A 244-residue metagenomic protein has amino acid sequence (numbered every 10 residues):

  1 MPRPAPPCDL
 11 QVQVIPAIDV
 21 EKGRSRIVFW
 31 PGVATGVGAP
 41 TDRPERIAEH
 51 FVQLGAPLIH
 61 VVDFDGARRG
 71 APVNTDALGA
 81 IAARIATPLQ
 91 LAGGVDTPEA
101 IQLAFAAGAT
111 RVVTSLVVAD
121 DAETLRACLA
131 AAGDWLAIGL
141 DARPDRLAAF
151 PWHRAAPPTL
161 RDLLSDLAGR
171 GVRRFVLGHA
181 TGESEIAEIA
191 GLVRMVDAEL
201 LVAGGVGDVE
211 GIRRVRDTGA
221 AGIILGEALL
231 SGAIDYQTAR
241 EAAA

Functional and structural regions predicted by a protein language model:
M1-P31: N-terminal amphipathic alpha-helix/helix-capping segment at the start of soluble metabolic enzymes
R3, L10-V14, G66-A82, V95-Q102 (+4 more regions): Active-site-adjacent beta->alpha loops and helix N-cap segments on the catalytic face of soluble alpha/beta enzymes
Q13-V20, I59-V61, L89-G93, V112-T114 (+4 more regions): Hydrophobic faces of well-ordered beta-strands that scaffold small-molecule active sites in alpha/beta enzyme cores
V20-G36, Q102-F105, A109-G182: Conserved anion-binding
G36-H60, G70, A77-I81, I85 (+4 more regions): PLP-dependent amino-acid enzyme catalytic core
P40-F51, T97-Q102, R154-D166, I212: Short, acidic/polar
I47-V62, A107, L167-R174: Catalytic domains of carbohydrate-active enzymes, especially glycoside hydrolases
I85, L89-R111, A187-L225: Catalytic cores of alpha/beta
